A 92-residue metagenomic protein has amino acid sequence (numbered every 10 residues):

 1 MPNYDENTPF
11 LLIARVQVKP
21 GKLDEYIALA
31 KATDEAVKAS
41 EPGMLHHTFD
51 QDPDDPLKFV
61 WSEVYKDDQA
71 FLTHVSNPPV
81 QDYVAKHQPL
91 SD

Functional and structural regions predicted by a protein language model:
M1-N3: Eukaryotic N-terminal low-complexity, Ser/Thr- and Lys/Arg-rich leader segments that predominantly function as
D5, A36-H46, V64-D92: An amphipathic, aromatic/His-enriched active-site/gating alpha helix that lines ligand/cofactor pockets
E6-S40: N-terminal first-folded block
P9-Q17, H46-N77: Short, well-ordered beta-strand segments in beta-rich or mixed alpha/beta enzyme and ligand-binding folds
